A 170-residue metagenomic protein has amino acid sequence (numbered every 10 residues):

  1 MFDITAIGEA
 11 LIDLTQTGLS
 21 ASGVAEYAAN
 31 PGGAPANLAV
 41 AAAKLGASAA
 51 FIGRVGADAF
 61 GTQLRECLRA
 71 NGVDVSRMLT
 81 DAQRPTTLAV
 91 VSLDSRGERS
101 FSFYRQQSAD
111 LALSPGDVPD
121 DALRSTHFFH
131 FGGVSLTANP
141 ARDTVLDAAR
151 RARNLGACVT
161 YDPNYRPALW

Functional and structural regions predicted by a protein language model:
M1-D74: Glycine-rich phosphate/adenosyl-contacting loop at the front of the ribokinase-like
M1-T5, R69, V75, S95-W170: Ribokinase/PfkB-type carbohydrate-kinase core domain
L11, P85-L88: Short hydrophobic/aromatic beta-strand or adjacent loop that forms the aromatic wall/cage of a ligand/substrate-binding
V40, L88-S92: Short beta-strand scaffold segments in enzyme catalytic cores
G56-A57, A82, R166-P167: Conserved beta-strand edge residues that scaffold enzyme active sites
R77-T86: A short, structured active-site edge motif that brings together acidic residues
